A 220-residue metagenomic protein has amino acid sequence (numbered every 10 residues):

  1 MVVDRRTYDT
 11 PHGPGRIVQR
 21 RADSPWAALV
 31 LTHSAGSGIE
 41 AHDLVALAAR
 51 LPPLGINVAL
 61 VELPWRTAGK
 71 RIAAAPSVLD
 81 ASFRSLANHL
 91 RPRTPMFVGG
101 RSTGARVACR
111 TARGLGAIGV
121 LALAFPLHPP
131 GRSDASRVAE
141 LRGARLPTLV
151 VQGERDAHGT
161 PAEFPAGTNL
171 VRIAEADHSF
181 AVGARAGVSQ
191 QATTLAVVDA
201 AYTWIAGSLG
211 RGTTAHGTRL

Functional and structural regions predicted by a protein language model:
R6-M96, A181-G183: Serine-hydrolase catalytic machinery in alpha/beta-hydrolase-like enzymes
I39, G153, A157-E163: Conserved alpha/beta-hydrolase "acid-adjacent" motif
V98-G100, L123: Short beta-strand immediately N-terminal to the catalytic nucleophile in serine-hydrolase-like folds
G100-A108: Gly/Ala-rich beta-loop-alpha elbow adjacent to hydrolase catalytic centers
V107-T111, G131: Hydrolases whose catalytic domains are alpha/beta-hydrolase-1, hotdog thioesterase, or metallo-beta-lactamase-like
G116-G131: A conserved short beta-strand
G143-R145, V150-Q152, D156, I173: Short beta-strand/loop motif that positions the catalytic acidic residue of the alpha/beta-hydrolase fold
A184-L220: Catalytic active-site module of serine/aspartate enzymes centered on a nucleophile-bearing elbow/loop
